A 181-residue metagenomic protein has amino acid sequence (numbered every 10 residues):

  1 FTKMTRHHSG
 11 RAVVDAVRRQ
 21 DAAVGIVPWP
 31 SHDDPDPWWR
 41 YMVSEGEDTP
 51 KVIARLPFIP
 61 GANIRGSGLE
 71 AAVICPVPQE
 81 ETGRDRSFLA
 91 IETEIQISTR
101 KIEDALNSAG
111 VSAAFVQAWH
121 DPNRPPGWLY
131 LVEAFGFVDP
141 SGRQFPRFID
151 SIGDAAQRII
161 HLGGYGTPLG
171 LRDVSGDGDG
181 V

Functional and structural regions predicted by a protein language model:
F1-V181: Domain-level signature for soluble enzymes in the chorismate/prephenate branch of the shikimate pathway
